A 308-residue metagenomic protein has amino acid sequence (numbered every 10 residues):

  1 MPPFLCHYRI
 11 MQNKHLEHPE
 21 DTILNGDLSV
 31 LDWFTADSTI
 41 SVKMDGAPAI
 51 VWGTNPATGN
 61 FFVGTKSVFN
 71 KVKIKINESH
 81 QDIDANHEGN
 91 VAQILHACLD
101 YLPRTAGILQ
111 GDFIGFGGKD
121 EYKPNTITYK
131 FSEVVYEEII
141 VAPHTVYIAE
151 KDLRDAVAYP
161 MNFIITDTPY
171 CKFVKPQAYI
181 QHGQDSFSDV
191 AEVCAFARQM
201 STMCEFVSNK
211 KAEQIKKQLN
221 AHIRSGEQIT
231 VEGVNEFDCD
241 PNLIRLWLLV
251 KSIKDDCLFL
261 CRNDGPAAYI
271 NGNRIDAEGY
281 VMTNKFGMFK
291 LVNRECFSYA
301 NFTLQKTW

Functional and structural regions predicted by a protein language model:
M1-P3: N-terminal leader/targeting segments
C6-S38, K43-P48, W52-W308: Core nucleotide-handling region used for phosphoryl-transfer chemistry
